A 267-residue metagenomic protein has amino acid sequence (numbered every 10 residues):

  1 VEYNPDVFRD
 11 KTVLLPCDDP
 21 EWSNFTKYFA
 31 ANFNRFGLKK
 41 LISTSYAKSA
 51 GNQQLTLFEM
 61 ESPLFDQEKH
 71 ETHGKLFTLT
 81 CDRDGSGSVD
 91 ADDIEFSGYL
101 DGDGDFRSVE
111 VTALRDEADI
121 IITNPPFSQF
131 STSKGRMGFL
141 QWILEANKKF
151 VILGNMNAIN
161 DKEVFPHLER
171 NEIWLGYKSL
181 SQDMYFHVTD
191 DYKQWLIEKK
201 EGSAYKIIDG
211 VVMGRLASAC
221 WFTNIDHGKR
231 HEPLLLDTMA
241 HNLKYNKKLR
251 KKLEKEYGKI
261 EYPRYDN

Functional and structural regions predicted by a protein language model:
V1-N267: Class I S-adenosyl-L-methionine-dependent methyltransferase catalytic core
